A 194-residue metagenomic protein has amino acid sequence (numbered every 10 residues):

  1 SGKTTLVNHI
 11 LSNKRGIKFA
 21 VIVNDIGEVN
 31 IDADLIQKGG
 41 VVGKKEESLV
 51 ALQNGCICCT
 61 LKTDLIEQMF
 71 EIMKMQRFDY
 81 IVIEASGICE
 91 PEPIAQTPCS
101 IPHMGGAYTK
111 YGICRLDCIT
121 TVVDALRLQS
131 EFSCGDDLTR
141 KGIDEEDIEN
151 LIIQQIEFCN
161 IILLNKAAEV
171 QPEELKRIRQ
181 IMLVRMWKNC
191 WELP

Functional and structural regions predicted by a protein language model:
S1, T5-N150: Nucleotide-state-sensitive switch-loop elements of NTP-binding domains
K141-P194: Canonical P-loop GTPase G-domain recognition
